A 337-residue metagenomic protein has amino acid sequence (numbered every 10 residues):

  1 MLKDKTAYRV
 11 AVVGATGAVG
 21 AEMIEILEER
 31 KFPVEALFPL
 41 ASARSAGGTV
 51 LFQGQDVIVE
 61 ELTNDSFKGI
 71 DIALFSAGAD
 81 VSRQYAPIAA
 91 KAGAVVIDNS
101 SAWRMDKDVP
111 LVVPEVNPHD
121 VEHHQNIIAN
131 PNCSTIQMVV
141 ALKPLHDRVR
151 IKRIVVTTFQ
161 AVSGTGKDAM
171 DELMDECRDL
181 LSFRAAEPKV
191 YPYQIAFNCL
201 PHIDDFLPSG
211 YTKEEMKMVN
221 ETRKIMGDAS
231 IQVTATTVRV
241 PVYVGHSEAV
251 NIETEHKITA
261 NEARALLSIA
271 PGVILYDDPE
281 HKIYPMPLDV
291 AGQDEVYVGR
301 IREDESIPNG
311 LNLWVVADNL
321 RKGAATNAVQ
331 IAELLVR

Functional and structural regions predicted by a protein language model:
M1-I195, S230-Q232, K282, V296-Y297 (+4 more regions): N-terminal Rossmann-like NAD(P) cofactor-binding subdomain of oxidoreductases, focused on the glycine-rich
A73, V162-R337: Charged docking surfaces used in two-component/phosphorelay signaling
